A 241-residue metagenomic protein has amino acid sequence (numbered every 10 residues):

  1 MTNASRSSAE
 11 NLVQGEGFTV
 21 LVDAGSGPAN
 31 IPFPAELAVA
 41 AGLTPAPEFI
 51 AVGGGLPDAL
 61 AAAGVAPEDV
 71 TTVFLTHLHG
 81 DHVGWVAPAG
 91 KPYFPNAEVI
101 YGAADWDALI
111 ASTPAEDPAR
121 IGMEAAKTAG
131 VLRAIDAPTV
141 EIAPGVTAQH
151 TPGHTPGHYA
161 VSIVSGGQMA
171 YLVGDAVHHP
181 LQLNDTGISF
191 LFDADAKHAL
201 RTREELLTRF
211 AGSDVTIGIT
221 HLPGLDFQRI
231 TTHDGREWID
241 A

Functional and structural regions predicted by a protein language model:
M1-I31, V83-A87, S112, T128-P180: Catalytic core of the metallo-beta-lactamase
M1-R6, F18-T72: Pre-active-site segment of Zn-dependent metallo-hydrolases
P28, L75, L225: Positions that flank functional sites
T44-D58, G167-A241: Cap/insert and terminal regions of metallo-dependent hydrolase folds
P47-V65, D69, Y93-H150, H198-D214: Metallo-beta-lactamase
V70-D81: Metallo-beta-lactamase
G84-P92, R229-I230: Metal-dependent catalytic neighborhoods of phosphoester/phosphodiester hydrolases
